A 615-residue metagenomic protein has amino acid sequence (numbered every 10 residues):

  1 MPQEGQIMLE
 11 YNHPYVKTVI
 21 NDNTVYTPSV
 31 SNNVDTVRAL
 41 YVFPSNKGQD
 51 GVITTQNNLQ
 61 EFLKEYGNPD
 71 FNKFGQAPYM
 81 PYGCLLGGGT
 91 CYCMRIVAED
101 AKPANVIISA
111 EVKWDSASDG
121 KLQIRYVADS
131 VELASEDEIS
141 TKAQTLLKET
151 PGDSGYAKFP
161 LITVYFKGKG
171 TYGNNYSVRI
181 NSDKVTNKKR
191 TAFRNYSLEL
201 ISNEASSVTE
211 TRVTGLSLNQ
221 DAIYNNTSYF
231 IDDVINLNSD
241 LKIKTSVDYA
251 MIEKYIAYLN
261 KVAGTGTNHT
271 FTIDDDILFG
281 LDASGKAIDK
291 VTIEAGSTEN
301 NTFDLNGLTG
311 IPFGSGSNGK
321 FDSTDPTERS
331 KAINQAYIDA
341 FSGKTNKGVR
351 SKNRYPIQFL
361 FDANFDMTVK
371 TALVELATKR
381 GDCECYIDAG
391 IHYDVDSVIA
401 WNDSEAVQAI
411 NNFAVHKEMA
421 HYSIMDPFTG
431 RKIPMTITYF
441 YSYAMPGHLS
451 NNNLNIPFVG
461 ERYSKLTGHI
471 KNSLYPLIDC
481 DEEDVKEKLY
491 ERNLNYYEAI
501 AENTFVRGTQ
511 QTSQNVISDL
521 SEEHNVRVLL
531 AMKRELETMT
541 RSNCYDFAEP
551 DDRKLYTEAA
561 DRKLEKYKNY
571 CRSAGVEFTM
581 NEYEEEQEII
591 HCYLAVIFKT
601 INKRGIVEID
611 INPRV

Functional and structural regions predicted by a protein language model:
M1-Q123, K167, G264, D282 (+3 more regions): Structured, hydrophobic secondary-structure cores that serve as assembly/anchoring elements
E61, V106-L449: Extended, regular secondary-structure scaffolds
